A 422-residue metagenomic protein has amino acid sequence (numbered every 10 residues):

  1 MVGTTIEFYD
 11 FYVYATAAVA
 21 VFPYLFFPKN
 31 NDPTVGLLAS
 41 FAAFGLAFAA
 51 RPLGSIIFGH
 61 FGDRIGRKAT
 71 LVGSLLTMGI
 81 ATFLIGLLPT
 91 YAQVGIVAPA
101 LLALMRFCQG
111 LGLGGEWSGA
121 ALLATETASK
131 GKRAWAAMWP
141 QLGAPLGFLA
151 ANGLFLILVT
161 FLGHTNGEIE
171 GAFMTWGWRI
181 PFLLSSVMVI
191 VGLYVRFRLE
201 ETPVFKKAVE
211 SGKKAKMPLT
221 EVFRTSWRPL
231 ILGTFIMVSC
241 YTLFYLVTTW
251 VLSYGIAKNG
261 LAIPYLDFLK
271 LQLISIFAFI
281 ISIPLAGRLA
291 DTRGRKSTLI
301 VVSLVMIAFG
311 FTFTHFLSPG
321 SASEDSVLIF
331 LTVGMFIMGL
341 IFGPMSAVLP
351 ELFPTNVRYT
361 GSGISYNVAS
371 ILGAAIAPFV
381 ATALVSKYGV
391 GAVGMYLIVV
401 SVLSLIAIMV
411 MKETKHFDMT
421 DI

Functional and structural regions predicted by a protein language model:
A15-T16, W227-F279, G373-A377: Extracytoplasmic gate region of multi-pass secondary transporters
A18-R51: Extracellular/periplasmic helix-loop-helix junction of adjacent transmembrane segments in MFS-like secondary
P28, L76-G95, L304-S321: C-terminal ends and interior cores of transmembrane alpha-helices in multi-pass membrane transporters/permeases
S55-R67, I283-R295: Helix-to-loop junctions at the C-terminal end of transmembrane segments in multipass secondary transporters
R64-L76, T292-L304: Cytoplasmic membrane-interface "Motif A"-like loop-to-helix N-cap segments of 12-TM Major Facilitator Superfamily
W135-T160, Y366-A377: Glycine-rich segments within core transmembrane alpha-helices of 12-TM secondary carriers
G192-L199, V400-I422: Multi-pass alpha-helical transporter architecture, strongest for 12-TM Major Facilitator/SLC carriers used
K296-P344: C-terminal transmembrane helical hairpin of 12-TM major facilitator-type secondary transporters
